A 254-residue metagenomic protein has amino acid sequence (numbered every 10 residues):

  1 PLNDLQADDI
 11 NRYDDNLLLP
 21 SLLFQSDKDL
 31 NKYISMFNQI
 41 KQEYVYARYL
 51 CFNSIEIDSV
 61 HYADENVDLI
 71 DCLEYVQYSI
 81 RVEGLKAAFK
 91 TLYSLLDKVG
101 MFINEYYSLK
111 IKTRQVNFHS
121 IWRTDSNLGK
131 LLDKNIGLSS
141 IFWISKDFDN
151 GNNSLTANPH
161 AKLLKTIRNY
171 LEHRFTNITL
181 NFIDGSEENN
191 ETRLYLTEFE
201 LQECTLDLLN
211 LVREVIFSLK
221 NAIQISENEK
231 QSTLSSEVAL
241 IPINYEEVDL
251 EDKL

Functional and structural regions predicted by a protein language model:
P1-L85: Charged alpha-helical initiation segments
N31, L155-K162, F199, E203-L206: Generic alpha-helical secondary structure signal
Y33-M36, I40-I57, A88, L92-L95 (+6 more regions): Amphipathic alpha-helices that form helix-helix packing interfaces
S59, N104-Q115, T176-I183, F217-V238: Structured alpha-helical bundle/scaffold domains in large eukaryotic membrane-trafficking regulators
H61-V76, S108-L128, E187-Y195, S235-N244: Charge-rich, acidic-biased intrinsically disordered regions
L73-K165, Y170-R174, I178-I183: Short non-catalytic regulatory patches outside canonical folded cores
K165-T166, G185-L254: Amphipathic, Lys/Arg-enriched alpha-helical patches that create a basic surface for binding polyanionic ligands
